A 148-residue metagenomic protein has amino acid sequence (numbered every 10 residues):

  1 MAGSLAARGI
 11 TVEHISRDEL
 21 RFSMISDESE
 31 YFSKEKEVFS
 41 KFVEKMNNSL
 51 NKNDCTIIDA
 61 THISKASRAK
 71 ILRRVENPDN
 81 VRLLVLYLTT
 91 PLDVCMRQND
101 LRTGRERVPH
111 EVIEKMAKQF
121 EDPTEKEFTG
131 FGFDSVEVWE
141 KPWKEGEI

Functional and structural regions predicted by a protein language model:
A2-D54, V94: Conserved substrate/cofactor phosphate-moiety recognition/catalytic segment in nucleotide-dependent phosphotransferases
A2-L5, S29-E30, K70-R74, N99-R102: Short, glycine/charged-enriched secondary-structure capping and boundary segments
S4-T11, T90-I148: Conserved GTP-binding G-domain of TRAFAC-class P-loop NTPases and closely related GTPase folds
H14-I15, R82, R107: Short hydrophobic/aromatic-enriched beta-strand-loop microsegments
D18, I58-D59, N99-D100: Acidic side chains
E28, F32-F39, T61, E106 (+1 more regions): Flexible, glycine- and charge-enriched loops at secondary-structure boundaries
S33-L88: Glycine-rich phosphate-binding loop used to anchor ATP phosphates in small-molecule kinases, encompassing both
